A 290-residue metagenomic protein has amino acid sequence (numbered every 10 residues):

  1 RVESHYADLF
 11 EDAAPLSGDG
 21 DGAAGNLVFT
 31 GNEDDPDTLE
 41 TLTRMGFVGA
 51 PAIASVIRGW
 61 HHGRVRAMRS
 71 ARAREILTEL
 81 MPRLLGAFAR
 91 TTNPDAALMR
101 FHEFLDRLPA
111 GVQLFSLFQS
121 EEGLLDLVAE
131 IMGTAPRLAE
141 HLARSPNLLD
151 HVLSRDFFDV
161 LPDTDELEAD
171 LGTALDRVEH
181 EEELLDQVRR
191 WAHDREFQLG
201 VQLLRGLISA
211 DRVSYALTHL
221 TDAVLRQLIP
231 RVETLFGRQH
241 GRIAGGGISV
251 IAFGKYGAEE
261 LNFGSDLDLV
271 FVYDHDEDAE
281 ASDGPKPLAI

Functional and structural regions predicted by a protein language model:
R1-I290: Non-catalytic regulatory/linker segments of enzymes
